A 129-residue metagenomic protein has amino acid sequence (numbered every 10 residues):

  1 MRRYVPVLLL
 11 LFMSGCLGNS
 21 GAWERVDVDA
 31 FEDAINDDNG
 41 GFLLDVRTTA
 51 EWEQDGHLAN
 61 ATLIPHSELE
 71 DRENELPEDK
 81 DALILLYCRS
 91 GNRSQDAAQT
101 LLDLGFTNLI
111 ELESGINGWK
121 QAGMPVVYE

Functional and structural regions predicted by a protein language model:
R2-V5, L11-G41, T49-L83, N92-E129: Rhodanese-like catalytic fold shared by cysteine-dependent sulfurtransferases and DSP/PTP-type phosphatases
Y87: Short, surface-exposed ligand- or partner-binding patches at beta-edge/loop junctions that are enriched in aromatics
